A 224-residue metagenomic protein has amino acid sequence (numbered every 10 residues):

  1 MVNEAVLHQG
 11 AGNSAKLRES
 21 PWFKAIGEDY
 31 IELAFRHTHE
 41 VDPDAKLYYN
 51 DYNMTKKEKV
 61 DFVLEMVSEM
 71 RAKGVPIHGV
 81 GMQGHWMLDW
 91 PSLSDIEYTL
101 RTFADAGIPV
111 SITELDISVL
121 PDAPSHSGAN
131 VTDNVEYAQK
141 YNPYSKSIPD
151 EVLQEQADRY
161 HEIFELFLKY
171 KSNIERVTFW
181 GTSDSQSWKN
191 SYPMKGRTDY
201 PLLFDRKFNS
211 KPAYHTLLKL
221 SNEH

Functional and structural regions predicted by a protein language model:
M1-N3, Y49-N53, G79-W86, I112-L115 (+1 more regions): A cross-domain feature marking catalytic cores of carbohydrate-active enzymes and several ubiquitous metabolic/repair
V2, E28-H39, A45-V67: Active-site cradle of extracellular carbohydrate-active enzymes
A5-E28, H37, V41, D95-S111 (+2 more regions): Aromatic-rich peripheral "rim/lid" segments of glycoside hydrolase catalytic domains that contact and position glycan
L7-H8, M54-E58, M87-D89, V119: Short, small-residue-enriched loops and turns at beta-alpha junctions that line or gate enzyme active sites
A11-G12, K56-K73, S92-E97: Distinct, well-ordered alpha-helical segments
L17-K24, D51-T55, M82-W90: Surface-exposed cleft-lining segments at the edges of enzyme active sites
A34, M66-V67, Q83, T99 (+1 more regions): Short, hydrophobic/aromatic alpha-helical segments in well-folded domains
